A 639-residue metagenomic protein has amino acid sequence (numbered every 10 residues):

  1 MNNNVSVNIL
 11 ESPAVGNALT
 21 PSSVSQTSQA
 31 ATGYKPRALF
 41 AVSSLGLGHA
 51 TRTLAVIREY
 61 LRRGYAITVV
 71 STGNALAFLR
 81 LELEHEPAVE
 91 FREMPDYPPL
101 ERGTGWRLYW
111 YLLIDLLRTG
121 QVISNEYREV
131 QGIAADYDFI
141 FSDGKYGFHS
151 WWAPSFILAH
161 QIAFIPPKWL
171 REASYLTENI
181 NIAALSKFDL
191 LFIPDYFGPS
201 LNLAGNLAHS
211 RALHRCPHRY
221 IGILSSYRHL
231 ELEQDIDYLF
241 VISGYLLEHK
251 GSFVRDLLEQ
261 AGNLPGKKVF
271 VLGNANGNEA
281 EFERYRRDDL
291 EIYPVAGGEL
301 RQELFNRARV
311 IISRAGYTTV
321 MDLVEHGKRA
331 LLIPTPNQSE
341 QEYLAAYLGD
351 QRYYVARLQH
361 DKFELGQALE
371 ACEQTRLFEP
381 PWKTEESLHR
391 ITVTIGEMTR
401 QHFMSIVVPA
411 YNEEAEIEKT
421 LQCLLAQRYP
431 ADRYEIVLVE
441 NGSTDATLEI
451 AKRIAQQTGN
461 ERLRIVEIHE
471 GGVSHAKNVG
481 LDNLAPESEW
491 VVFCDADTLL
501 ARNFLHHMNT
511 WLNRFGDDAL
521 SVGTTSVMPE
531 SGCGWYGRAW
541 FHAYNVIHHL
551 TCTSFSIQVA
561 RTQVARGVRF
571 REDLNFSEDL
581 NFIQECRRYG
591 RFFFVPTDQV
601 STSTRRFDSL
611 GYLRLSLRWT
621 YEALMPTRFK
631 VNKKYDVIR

Functional and structural regions predicted by a protein language model:
G33-S44, R63, I67-L117, D289-I292: Conserved nucleotide-sugar phosphate-binding/catalytic loop shared by glycosyltransferases and other
I57, L207, I223-V310: Donor-nucleotide binding loops and adjacent catalytic segments primarily of GT-B fold Leloir glycosyltransferases
E413-Q427: Short, well-formed alpha-helical segments that are part of the catalytic scaffolds of diverse glycosyltransferases
E440-E449, T498: A conserved acidic beta->alpha catalytic loop
I468-P486: Glycine-rich, basic loop-to-helix element that forms the pyrophosphate-binding segment of sugar-nucleotide handling
E487-L499: Short beta-strand-to-loop acidic/aromatic patch adjacent to the donor-nucleotide binding site
N503-G534: Conserved donor NDP-sugar-binding/catalytic core segment of glycosyltransferases
N575-F582: Acidic donor-binding loop at a coil-to-helix junction in glycosyltransferase catalytic cores that engages
